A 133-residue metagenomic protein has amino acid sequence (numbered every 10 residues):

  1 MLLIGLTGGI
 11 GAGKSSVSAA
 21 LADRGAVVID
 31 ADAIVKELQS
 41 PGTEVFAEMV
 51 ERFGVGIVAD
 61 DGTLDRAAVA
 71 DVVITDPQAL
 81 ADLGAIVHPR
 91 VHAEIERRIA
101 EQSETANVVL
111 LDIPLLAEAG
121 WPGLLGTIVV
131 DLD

Functional and structural regions predicted by a protein language model:
M1-A26, D30-A33: Walker A (P-loop) phosphate-binding motif
L3-L6, L64, L111, L115-L116: Generic leucine side-chain signal with a strong bias for well-ordered alpha-helical environments
G9, V17, E37, V72 (+3 more regions): Residue-level recognition of specific faces of alpha-helices
G11-A12, Q39, L132: Short alpha-helix boundary/capping motifs
R24, F53, G123-L125: Short, structured coil segments at secondary-structure junctions
A26, D61-G62, G120: Short, flexible turn/loop "capping" segments at secondary-structure junctions
A33-N107: ATP-dependent small-molecule kinase phosphotransfer cores that center on conserved nucleotide phosphate-binding segments
E96-E104, V108-D133: ATP-dependent NMP and nucleoside kinases share a basic, alpha-helical "lid"
